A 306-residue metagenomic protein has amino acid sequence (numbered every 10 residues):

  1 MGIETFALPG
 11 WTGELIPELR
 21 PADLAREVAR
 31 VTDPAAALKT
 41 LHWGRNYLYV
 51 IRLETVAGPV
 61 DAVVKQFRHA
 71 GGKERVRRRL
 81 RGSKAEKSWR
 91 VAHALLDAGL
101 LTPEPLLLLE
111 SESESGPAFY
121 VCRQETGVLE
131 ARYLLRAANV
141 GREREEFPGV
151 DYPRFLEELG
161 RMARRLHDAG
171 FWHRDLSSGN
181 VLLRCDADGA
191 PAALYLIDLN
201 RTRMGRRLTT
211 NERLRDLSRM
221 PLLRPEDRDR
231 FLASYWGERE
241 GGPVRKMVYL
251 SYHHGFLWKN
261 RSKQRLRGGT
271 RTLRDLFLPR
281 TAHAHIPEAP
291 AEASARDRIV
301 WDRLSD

Functional and structural regions predicted by a protein language model:
G2-P9, W258-D297: Membrane-proximal basic amphipathic "stem/tether" segments
I3-D23, V31-P34: Cationic, histidine-enriched alpha-helical/coil surfaces that engage anionic ligands
D23-R132, R164-A169, H173, G268 (+1 more regions): Conserved ATP-binding subdomain of kinase catalytic cores across diverse folds
T55, C185-D188: Short acidic-glycine loop/turn motifs at beta-strand connectors
E130-E146: AlphaC helix of the protein kinase catalytic domain
L176-D186: Hydrophobic residue at the +6 position relative to the catalytic HRD Asp in the kinase catalytic loop
A192-T272: C-lobe/activation-segment region of protein kinase-like
